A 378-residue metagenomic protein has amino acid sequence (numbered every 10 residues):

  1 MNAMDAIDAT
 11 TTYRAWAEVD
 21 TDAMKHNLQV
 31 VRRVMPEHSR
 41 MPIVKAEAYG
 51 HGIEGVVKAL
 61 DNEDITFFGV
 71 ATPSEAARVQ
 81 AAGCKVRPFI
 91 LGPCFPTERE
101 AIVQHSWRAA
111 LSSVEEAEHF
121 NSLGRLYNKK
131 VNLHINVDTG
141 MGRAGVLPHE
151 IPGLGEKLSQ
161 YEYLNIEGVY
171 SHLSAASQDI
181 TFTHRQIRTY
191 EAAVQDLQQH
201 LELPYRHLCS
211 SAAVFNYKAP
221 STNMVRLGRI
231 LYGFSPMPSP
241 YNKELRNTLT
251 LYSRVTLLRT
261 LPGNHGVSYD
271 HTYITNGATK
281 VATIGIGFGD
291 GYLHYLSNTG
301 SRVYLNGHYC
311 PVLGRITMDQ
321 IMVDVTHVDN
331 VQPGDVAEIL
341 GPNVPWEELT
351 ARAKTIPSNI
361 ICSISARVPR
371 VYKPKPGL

Functional and structural regions predicted by a protein language model:
M1-N2, Y163: Short, compositionally biased low-complexity segments
N2-K25, R33, S74-E75, C94-P96 (+4 more regions): Active-site anion/phosphate-binding pocket segments in diverse small-molecule metabolic enzymes
T11, A15-E18, A23-H26, P36-H207 (+1 more regions): Active-site-proximal beta-alpha core segment in soluble small-molecule metabolic enzymes
Q29, E156, S358: Active-site phosphate/pyrophosphate- and oxyanion-stabilizing loops and adjacent acidic/basic residues in soluble
